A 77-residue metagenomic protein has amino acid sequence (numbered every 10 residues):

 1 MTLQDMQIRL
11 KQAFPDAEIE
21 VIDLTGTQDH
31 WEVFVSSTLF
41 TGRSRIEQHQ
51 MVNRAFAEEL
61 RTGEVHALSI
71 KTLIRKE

Functional and structural regions predicted by a protein language model:
M1-E18: N-proximal, solvent-exposed amphipathic alpha-helical segments enriched in charged/polar residues
M1-L3, Q28-H30, A67-S69: Charged, low-complexity, helix/coiled-coil-prone segments
F14, H30-W31, F40, F56: Aromatic side chains
D16-E32: Short edge beta-strands and adjacent turn/loop segments
F34-S36: Short hydrophobic/aromatic beta-strand micro-patches that form the beta-sheet surface supporting nucleotide- or nucleic
T41-E77: C-terminal structural segments of small proteins and small subunits
